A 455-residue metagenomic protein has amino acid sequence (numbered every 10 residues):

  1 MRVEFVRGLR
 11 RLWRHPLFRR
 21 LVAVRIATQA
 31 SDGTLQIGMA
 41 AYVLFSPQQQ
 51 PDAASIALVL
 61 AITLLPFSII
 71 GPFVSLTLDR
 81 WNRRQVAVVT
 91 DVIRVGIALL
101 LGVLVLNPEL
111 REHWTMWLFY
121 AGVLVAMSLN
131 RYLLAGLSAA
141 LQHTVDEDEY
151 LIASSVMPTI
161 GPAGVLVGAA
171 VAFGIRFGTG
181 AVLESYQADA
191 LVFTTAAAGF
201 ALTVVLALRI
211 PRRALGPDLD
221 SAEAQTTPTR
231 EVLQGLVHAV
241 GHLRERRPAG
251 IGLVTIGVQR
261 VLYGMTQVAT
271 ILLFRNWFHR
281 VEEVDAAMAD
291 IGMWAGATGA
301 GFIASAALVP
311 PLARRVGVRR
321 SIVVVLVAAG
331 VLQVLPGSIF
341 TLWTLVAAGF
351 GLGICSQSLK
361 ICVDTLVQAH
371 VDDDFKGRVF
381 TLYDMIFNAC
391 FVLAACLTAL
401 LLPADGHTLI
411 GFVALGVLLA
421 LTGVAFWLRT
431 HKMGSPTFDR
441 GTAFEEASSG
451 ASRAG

Functional and structural regions predicted by a protein language model:
M1-R19, R213-V254, F444-G450: Juxtamembrane intracellular "pre-TM" segments in multi-pass secondary transporters
R2, A57, I62, I69 (+8 more regions): C-terminal transmembrane bundle of multi-pass solute transporters/carriers
R14-V22, A53, E112-Y120, E245-L253 (+3 more regions): Primarily residues marking transmembrane-helix entry/exit sites
R20-Q36, I62-L78, N82-I97, L118-T179 (+4 more regions): Substrate-agnostic recognition of the 12-TM MFS/MFS-like secondary transporter fold
V22-A41, R176-F193, G235-A306: A single, central transmembrane helix in multi-pass transporters
T34, G38-F67: Extracellular/periplasmic helix-loop-helix junction of adjacent transmembrane segments in MFS-like secondary
G38-P47, G102-R111, V167-F193, L272 (+2 more regions): Transmembrane alpha-helix termini and helix-breaking/packing motifs in multi-pass membrane transporters
P108, A139, H143, D189 (+2 more regions): Helix-loop junctions on the cytosolic side of multi-pass membrane transporters, especially the intracellular loop
